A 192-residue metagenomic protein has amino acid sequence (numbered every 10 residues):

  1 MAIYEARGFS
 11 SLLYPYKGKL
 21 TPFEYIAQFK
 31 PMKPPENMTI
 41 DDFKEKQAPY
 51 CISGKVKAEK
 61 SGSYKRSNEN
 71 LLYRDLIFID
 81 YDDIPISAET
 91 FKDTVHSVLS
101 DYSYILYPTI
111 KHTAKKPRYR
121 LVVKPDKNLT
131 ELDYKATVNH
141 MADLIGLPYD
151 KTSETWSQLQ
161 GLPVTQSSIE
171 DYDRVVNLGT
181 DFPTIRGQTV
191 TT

Functional and structural regions predicted by a protein language model:
M1, K33-N37, E45, H96-L106 (+1 more regions): Structural alpha-beta junctions
M1-L76, P85-D93: DNA replication initiation on ssDNA origins
M1-Y16, Y104-K111, P148-L159, V164: A generic structural motif
S63-N68, K92-H96, D101-T113, L147-T152: Catalytic micro-motifs at enzyme active sites that drive phosphoryl/nucleotidyl and oxygen chemistry
I79, V98, S103-D133, T137 (+1 more regions): Histidine-centered divalent-metal-coordination microenvironment in nucleic-acid enzymes
E89-V98, K124-Y149, S168-R186: Helical (often loop-to-helix) elements that flank the catalytic cores of nucleotide-handling enzymes
I105, R186-T192: Long, charged low-complexity interaction segments
